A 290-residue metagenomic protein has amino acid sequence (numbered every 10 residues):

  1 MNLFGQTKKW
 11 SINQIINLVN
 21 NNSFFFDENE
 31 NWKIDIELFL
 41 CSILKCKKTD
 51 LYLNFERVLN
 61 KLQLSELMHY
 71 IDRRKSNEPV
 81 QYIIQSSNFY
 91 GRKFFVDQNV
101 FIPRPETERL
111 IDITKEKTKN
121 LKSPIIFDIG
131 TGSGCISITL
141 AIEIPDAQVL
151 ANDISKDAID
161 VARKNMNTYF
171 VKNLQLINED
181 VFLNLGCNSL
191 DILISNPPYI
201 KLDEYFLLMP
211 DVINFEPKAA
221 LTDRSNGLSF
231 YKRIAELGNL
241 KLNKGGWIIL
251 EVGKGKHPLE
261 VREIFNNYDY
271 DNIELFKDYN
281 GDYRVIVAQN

Functional and structural regions predicted by a protein language model:
M1-E28, L62, E116-S123, Q148 (+5 more regions): Short, Lys/Arg-enriched, disordered terminal segments
N2-S87: N-terminal auxiliary segments of SAM/dcSAM-dependent transferases
K9, N60-L64, F101-P105, R224-L228 (+1 more regions): Short, solvent-exposed loop/helix junctions and linker helices that flank or host conserved functional motifs
I16, I36-E37, L67, N77-V80 (+8 more regions): A general structural signal for well-ordered alpha-helical segments in protein cores
E37-C41, H69-D72, D112, I138 (+2 more regions): Generic alpha-helical structural context detector
F55-R57, S65-I144, V149-K164, V287: SAM-dependent Rossmann-like transferase core, predominantly class I methyltransferases with a strong bias toward
D146-Q148, N152-N290: S-adenosylmethionine
